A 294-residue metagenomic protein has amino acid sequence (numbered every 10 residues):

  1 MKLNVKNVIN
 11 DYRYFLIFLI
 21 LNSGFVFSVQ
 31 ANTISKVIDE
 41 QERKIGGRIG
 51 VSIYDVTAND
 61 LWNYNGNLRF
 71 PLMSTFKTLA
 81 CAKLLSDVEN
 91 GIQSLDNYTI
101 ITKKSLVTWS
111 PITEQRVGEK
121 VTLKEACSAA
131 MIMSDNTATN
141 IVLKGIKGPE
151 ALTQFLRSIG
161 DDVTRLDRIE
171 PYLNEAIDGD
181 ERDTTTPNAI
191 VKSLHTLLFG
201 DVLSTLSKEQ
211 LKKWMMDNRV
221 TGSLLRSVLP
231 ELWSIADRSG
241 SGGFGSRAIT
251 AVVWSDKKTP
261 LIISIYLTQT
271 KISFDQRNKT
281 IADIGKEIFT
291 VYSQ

Functional and structural regions predicted by a protein language model:
K2-L16: Bacterial N-terminal signal peptides that target proteins for export
Y14-G24: Bacterial N-terminal signal peptides
F27-P71, V291: Beta-lactamase-like hydrolase cores
A31-K44, K144-E150, S193-L224, V228-L232 (+2 more regions): Structured C-terminal helix/loop/strand segments within mature extracytoplasmic catalytic/sensor domains
R48, N140-V202: Mid-domain, small-residue-enriched loop/turn segments at the edges of structured enzyme/sensor domains
N59, P71-T99, I263: Active-site SXXK
S86-K104, P149, T153, S204-K208: Short, well-structured active-site flanking segments
L106-I141, P149: Conserved catalytic neighborhood of penicillin-recognizing serine enzymes
